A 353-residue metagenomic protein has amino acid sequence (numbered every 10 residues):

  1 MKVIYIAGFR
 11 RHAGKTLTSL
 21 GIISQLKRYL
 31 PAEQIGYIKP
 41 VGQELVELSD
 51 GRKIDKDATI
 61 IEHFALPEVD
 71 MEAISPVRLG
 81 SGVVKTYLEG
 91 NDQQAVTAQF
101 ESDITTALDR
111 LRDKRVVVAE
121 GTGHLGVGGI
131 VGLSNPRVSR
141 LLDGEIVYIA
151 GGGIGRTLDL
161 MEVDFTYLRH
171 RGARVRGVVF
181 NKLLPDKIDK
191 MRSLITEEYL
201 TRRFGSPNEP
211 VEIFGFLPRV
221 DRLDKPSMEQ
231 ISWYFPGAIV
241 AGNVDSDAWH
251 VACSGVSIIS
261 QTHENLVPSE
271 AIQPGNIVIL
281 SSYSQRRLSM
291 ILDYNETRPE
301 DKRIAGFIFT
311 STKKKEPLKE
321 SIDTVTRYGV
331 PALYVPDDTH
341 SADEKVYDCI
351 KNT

Functional and structural regions predicted by a protein language model:
M1-T353: Flexible phosphate-sensing "switch/lid" loops adjacent to ATP/NTP-binding sites across phosphate-transfer
